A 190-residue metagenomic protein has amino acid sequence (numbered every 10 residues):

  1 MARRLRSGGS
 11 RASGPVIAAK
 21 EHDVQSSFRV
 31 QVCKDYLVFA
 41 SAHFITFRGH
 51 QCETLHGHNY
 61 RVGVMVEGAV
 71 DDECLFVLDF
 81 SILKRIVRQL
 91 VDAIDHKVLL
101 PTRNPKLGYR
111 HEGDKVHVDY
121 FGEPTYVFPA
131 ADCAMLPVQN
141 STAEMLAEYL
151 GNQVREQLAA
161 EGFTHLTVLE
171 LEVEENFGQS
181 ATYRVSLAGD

Functional and structural regions predicted by a protein language model:
R3-R6, G14-D190: Charge-rich, low-complexity N-terminal segments
